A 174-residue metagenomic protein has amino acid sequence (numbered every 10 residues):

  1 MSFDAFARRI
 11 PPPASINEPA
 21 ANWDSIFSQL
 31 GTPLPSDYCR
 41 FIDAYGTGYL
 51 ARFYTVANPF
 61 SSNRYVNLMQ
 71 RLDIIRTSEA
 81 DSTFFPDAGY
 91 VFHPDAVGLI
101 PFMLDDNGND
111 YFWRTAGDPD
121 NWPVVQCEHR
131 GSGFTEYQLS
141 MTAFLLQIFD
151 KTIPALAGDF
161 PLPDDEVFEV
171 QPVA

Functional and structural regions predicted by a protein language model:
M1-N107, F168-A174: A surface-exposed partner-binding patch
M103-L104, T115, E128: Pocket-edge structural micro-motifs
N107-N109, G133: Short acidic/polar mixed-charge low-complexity motifs
N109-A116: Short, surface-exposed beta-strand/loop micro-motifs that present aromatic residues
A116-D120, M141-A143: A short, sequence-level motif marking secondary-structure junctions
D120-H129: Intrinsically disordered, low-complexity regulatory segments enriched in Ser/Thr/Pro and charged residues
E128, F134-A155: Compact, glycine/acidic-enriched structural inserts
F149-A174: Acidic, proline/glycine-rich low-complexity IDRs
